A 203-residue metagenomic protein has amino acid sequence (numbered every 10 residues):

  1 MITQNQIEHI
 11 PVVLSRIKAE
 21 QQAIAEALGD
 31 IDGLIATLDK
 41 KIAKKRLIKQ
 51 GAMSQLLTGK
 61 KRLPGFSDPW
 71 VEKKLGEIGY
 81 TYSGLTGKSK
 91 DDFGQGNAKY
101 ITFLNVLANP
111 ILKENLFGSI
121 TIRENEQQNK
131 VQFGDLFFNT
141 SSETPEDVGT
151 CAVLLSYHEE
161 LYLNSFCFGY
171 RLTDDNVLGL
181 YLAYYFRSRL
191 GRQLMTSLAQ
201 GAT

Functional and structural regions predicted by a protein language model:
M1-A19, T86-S89, E159-F168, V177-L178 (+1 more regions): A short glycine-rich beta-alpha junction/loop motif
M1-I7, T102-F103, I120-R187: A short beta-sheet element
E8-G51, S67-K73, L182: Amphipathic alpha-helical segments
D30, A36, G87, E124-N125: Short, solvent-exposed loop/turn positions at domain surfaces that link secondary-structure elements or cap domain
L63-L85: Non-catalytic DNA-recognition/assembly elements of restriction-modification systems
G76-G79, S89-I122, Q132: DNA target-recognition patches
